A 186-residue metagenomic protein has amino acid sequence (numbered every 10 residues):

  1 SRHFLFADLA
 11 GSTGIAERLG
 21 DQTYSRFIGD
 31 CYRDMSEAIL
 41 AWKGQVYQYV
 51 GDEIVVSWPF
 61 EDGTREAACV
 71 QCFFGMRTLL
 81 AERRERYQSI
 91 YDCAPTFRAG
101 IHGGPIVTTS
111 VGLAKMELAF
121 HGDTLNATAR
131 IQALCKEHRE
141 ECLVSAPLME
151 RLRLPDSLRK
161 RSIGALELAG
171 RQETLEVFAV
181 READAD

Functional and structural regions predicted by a protein language model:
S1-Q71: Catalytic NTP-binding/metal-coordinating core of nucleotidyl cyclase/transferase enzymes
A16, W58, S110, L152-R153: Activation segment
I28-G29, R33, T128-Q132, M149: Short amphipathic alpha-helical segments
Y32, S36, F74-R84, P105 (+1 more regions): Structural signal for well-ordered, non-membrane alpha-helices
A38-A68, E82-D123, L175-V177: Catalytic core of nucleotidyl cyclases, primarily class III adenylyl/guanylyl cyclases
H102, D123-A146: Catalytic/regulatory signature loops of cyclic-dinucleotide turnover enzymes and related class III nucleotidyl cyclases
I106, K136-D186: Cytosolic regulatory/linker segments at or just downstream of nucleotide-handling modules in signal-transduction
